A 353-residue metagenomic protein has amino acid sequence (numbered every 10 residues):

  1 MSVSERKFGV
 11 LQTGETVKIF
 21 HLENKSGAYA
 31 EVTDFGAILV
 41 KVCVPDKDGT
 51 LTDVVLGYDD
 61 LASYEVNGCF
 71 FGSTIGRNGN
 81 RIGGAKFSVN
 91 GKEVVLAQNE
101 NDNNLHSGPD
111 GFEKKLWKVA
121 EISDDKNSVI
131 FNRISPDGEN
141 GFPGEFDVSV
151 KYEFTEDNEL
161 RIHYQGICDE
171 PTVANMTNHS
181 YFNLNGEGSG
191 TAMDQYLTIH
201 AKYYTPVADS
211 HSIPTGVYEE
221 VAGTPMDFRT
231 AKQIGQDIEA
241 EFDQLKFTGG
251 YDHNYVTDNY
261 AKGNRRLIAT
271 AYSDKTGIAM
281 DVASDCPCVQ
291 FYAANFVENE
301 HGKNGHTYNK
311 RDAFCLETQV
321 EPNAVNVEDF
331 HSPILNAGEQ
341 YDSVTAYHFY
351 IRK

Functional and structural regions predicted by a protein language model:
M1-K353: An exposed, glycine/acidic-rich loop-and-rim segment of catalytic or binding clefts
